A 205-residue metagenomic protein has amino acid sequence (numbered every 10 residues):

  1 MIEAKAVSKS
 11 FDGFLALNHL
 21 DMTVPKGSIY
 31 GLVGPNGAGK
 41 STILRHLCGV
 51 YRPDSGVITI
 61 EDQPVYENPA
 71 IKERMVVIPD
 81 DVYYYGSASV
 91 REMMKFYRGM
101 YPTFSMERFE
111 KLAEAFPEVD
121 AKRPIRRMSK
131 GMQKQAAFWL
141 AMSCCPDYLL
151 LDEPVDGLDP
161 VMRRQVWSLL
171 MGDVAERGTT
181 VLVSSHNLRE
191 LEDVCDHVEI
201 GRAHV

Functional and structural regions predicted by a protein language model:
I2, K9-V198: ABC transporter nucleotide-binding domains
V198-H204: H-loop (His-switch) and adjacent beta-strand-loop-beta switch element of ABC-type ATPase nucleotide-binding domains
